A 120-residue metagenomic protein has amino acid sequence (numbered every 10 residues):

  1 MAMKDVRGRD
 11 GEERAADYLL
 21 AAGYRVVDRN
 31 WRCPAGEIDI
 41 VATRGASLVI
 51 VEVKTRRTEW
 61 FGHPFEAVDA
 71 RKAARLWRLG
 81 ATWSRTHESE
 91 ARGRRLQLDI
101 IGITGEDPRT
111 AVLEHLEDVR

Functional and structural regions predicted by a protein language model:
M1-R29: Acidic-basic catalytic patches of nuclease active cores, encompassing PD-(D/E)XK and other metal-cofactor nuclease
L19, I38-F61, L76: Conserved catalytic cores of phosphodiester-cleaving nucleases, focusing on short active-site segments
D28, G93-R95, T110: Short secondary-structure junction motifs
P34-G36: Short acidic/glycine-enriched loop/turn segments that link adjacent beta-strands
S47-V49, Q97-D99, E114: Protein kinase-like catalytic core scaffold
T55-E106: Catalytic cores of nucleic-acid endonucleases
G102-R120: Short, low-complexity, polybasic intrinsically disordered segments
